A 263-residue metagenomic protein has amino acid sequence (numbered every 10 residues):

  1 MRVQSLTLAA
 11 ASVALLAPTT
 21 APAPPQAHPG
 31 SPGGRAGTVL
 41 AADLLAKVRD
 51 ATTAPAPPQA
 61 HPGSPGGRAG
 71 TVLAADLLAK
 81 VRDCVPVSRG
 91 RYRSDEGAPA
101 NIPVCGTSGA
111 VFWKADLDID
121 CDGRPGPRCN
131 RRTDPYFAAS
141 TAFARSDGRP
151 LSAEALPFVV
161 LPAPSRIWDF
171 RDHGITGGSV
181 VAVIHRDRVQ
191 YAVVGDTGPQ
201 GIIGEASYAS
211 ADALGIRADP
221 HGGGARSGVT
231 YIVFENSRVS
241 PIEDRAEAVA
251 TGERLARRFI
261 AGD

Functional and structural regions predicted by a protein language model:
R2-S5, L15-A51, H61-R188, G201 (+2 more regions): Cell wall/extracellular polymer interaction/catalysis modules
Q190-G198: Short beta-strand-centered aromatic/proline hotspots
D196, V233-E235: Active-site proximal loops enriched in glycine and acidic residues that flank catalytic Cys/His/Asp and coordinate
Q200-S210: Short, solvent-exposed secondary-structure boundary/capping segments
G222-T230: Intrinsically disordered, low-complexity linker and terminal regions at domain boundaries
